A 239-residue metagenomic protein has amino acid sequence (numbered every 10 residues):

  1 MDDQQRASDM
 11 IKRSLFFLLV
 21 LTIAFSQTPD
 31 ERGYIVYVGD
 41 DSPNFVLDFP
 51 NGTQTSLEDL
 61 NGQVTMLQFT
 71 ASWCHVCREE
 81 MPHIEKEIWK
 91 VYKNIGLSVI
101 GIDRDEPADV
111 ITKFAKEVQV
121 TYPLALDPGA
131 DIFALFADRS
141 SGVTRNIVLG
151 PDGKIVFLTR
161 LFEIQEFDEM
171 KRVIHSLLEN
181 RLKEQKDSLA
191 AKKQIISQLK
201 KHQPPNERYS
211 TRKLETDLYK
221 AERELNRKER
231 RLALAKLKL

Functional and structural regions predicted by a protein language model:
R13-I23: Sec-dependent N-terminal signal peptides
Q27-L57: N-terminal "domain-start" segment that seeds a small globular fold
T28, V38, S42, L177-L239: Non-globular targeting/processing and membrane-anchoring segments
V64-T65, T144: Alpha/beta-hydrolase fold active-site loops
M66-L67, V99: Hydrophobic beta-strand anchors of alpha/beta hydrolase catalytic cores
F69-K86: Conserved redox-active cysteine motifs that mediate thiol-disulfide chemistry, especially di-cysteine Cys-X(1-2)-Cys
W89-A130: Conserved segment of the thioredoxin-like fold in thiol-based oxidoreductases
V118-T121, D127-V173: Thiol/disulfide oxidoreductase modules built on the thioredoxin-like
